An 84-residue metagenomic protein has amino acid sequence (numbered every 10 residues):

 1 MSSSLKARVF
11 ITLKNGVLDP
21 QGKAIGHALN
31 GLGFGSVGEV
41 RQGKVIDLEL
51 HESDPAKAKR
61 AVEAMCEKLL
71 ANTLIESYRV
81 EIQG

Functional and structural regions predicted by a protein language model:
M1-G84: Long, contiguous binding/interaction regions
